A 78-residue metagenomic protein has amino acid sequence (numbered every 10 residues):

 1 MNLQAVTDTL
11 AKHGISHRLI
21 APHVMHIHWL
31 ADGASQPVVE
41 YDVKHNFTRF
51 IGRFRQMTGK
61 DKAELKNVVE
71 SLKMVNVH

Functional and structural regions predicted by a protein language model:
M1, A5, P22: Short, well-structured alpha-helical interface segments that form or flank functional binding sites
M1, M74-H78: Short intrinsically disordered terminal tails
A5, I15-H17, T48-F50: Generic structural motif
V6-T9, H13, E64-S71: Charge-rich, solvent-exposed alpha-helical interaction surfaces
L10-V43: Amphipathic, interaction-prone secondary-structure segments
K12-S16, M57, S71, V75: Surface-exposed polar/charged interaction patches
G33-A63: Intrinsically disordered, low-complexity regulatory segments enriched in Ser/Thr/Pro and charged residues
